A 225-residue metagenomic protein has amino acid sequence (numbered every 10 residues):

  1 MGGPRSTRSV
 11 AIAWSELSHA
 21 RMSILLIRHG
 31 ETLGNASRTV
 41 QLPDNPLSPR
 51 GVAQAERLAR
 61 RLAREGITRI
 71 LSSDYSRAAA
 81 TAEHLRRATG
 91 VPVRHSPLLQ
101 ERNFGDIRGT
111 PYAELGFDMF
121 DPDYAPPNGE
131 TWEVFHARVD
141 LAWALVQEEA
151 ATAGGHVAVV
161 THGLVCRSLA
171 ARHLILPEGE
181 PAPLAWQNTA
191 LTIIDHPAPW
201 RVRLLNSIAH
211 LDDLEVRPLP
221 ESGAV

Functional and structural regions predicted by a protein language model:
M1-S9: Extreme N-terminal basic, low-complexity initiation segments that serve as generic localization/processing leaders
R8-R21, R102-A113, T152-A153, A171-V225: Acidic, low-complexity terminal tails and accessory targeting/binding regions of phosphate-metabolizing enzymes
A13, S18-H19, R57-F120: Phosphate-coordination/substrate-recognition cap region in phosphate-metabolizing enzymes
I24, G155-L164: Generic beta-sheet signal
I24-A80, P127-D140: Loop-to-helix element that buttresses phosphate recognition and phosphoryl-transfer chemistry
P46, R87-L141, R203-N206, E215-L219 (+1 more regions): Phosphate-handling substructures
R64-G66, V146-G155: Glycine-rich phosphate-binding loop signature in dinucleotide/nucleotide-binding domains
H84, S168, R172: Active-site signature of alpha/beta-hydrolase-fold catalytic machinery across serine- and Asp/Cys-nucleophile hydrolases
